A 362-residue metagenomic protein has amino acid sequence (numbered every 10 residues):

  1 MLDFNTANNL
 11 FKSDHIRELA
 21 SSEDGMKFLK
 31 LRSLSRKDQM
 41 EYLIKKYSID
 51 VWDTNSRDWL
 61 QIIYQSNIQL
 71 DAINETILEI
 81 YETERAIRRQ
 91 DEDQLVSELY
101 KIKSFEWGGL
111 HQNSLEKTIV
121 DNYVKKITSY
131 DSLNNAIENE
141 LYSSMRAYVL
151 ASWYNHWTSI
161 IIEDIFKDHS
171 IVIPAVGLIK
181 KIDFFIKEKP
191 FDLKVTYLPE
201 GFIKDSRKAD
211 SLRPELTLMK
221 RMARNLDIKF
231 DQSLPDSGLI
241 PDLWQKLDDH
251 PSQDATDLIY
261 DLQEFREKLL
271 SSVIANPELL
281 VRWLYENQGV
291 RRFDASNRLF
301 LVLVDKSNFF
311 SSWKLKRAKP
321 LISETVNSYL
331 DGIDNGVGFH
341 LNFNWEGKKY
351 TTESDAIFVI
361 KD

Functional and structural regions predicted by a protein language model:
M1-K180, T196-D362: Nucleic-acid endonuclease domains
F184, K189-Y197: Conserved catalytic cores of phosphodiester-cleaving nucleases, focusing on short active-site segments
